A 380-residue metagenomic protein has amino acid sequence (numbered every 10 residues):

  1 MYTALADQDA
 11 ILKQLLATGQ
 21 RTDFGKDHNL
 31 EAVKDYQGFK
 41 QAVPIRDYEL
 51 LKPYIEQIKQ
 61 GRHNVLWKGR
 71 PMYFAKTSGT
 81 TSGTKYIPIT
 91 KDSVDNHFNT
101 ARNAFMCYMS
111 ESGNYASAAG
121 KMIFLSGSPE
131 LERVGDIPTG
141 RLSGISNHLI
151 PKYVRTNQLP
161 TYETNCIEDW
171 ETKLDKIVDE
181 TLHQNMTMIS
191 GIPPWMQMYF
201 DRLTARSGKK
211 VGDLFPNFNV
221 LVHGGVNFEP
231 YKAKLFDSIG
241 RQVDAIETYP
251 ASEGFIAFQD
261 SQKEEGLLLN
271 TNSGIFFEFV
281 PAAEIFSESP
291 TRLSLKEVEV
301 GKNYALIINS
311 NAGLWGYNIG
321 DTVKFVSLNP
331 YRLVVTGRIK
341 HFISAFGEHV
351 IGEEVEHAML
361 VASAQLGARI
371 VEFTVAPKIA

Functional and structural regions predicted by a protein language model:
M1-E31, F39-R46, P53-G61, I145-A380: Active-site glycine/GP-rich loop and adjacent strand/helix microenvironment that borders small-molecule binding pockets
H28-K34, A116-A119: Short, glycine/acidic-rich hinge or "gate" loops at secondary-structure transitions that mediate conformational
K59-A75: Conserved pre-ATP/AMP-binding loop-to-beta segment of ANL
F74-P88: Conserved adenylation A10 loop of the ANL superfamily
Y86, M122-F124, A245: Conserved beta-strand scaffold positions in the cores of enzyme catalytic domains, especially in NTP/NDP-utilizing
I87-I89, V134-G135, D201: Short, solvent-exposed loop/turn and secondary-structure capping segments
I89-E111: Conserved structural elements of the adenylate-forming
Y108-K152: Conserved AMP-binding loop of ANL adenylate-forming enzymes
